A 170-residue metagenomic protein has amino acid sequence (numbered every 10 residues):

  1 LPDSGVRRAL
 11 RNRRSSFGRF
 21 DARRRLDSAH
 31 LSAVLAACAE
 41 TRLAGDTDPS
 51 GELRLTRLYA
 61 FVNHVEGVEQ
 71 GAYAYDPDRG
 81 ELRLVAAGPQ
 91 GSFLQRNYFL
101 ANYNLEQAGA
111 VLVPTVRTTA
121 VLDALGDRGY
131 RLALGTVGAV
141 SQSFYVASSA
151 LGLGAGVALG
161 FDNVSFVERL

Functional and structural regions predicted by a protein language model:
L1-A110: N-terminal amphipathic, basic helical "cap/leader" segment at the start of enzyme domains
D3-R7, T115-R117, G135-A139: Short hydrophobic/aromatic-rich motifs at helix boundaries and adjacent loops
G18-R25, A124-A133: Short histidine-centered catalytic/ligand-binding loop motif
V34, L58, L112, R128-E168: Small-aliphatic-rich amphipathic alpha-helix that forms the alpha element of a beta-alpha
A39, L43, N63, R117-A120 (+3 more regions): Hydrophobic alpha-helix feature that most strongly marks membrane-spanning transmembrane helices and their immediate
E66, A120, N163: Surface-exposed, flexible loop/turn segments at secondary-structure boundaries
N102-Y130: Active-site-adjacent "gating/activation" loops or surface patches in catalytic cores
